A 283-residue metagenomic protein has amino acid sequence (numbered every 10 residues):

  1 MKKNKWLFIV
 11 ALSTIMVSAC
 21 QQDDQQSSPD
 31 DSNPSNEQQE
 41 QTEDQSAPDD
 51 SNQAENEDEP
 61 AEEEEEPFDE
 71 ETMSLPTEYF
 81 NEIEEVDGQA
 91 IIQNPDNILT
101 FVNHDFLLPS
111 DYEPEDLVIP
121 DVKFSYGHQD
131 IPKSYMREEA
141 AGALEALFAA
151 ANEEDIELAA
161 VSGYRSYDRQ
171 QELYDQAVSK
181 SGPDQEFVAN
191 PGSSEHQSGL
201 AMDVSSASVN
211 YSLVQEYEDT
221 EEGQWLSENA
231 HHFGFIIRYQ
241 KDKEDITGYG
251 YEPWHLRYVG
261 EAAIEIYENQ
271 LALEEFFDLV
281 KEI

Functional and structural regions predicted by a protein language model:
M1-W6: Positively charged n-region of N-terminal signal peptides that target proteins for export
M16-A19: C-terminal motif of bacterial Sec signal peptides marking the signal peptidase cleavage site
Q21-V161, D168-I283: Extracytoplasmic cell-surface/polysaccharide-interacting catalytic and binding patches
